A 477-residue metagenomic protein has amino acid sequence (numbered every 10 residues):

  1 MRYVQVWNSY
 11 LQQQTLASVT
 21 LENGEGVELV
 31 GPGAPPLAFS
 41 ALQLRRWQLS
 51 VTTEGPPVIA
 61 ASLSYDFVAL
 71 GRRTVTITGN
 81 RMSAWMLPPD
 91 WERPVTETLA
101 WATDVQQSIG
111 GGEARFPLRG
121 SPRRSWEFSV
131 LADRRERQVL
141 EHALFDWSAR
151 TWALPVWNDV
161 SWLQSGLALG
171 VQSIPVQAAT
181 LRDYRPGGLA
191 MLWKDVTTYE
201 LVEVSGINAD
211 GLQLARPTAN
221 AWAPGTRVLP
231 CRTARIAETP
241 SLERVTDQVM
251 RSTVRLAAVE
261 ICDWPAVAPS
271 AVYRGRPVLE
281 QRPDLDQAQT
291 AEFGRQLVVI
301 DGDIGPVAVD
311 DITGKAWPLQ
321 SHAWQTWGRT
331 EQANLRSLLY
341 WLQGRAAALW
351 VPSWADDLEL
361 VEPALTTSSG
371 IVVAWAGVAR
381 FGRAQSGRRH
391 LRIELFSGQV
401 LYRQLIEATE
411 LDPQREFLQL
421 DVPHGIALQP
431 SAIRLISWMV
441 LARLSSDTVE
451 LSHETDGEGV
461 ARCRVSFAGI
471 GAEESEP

Functional and structural regions predicted by a protein language model:
M1-N23: Asparagine-centered strand-capping/turn motif at beta-strand->loop junctions
M1-Q5, Q43-W47, T52-L63: Short, solvent-exposed loop/turn segments enriched in Ser/Thr/Gly
E22-A38: Short, solvent-exposed loop/linker segments at beta-strand-coil boundaries, enriched for Pro/Gly and Ser/Thr
A61-Y65, R115-R134, P240-W264, R295 (+2 more regions): Oligomerization/assembly interface segments of phage tail-like spikes and tubes
L70-T96, A257-T290: Polar/acidic, low-complexity leader/linker segments enriched in S/T/G and N/D
P89, L131-N220, P265-A266, Y273-Q287 (+3 more regions): Autoprocessing Asn-cyclization modules and mimics
D90-E141, D286-L338: Short secondary-structure "cap/edge" segments that initiate or terminate local elements
A209-R235, L242-R244, Q248-C262, P413-M439 (+1 more regions): Short solvent-exposed strand/turn elements
